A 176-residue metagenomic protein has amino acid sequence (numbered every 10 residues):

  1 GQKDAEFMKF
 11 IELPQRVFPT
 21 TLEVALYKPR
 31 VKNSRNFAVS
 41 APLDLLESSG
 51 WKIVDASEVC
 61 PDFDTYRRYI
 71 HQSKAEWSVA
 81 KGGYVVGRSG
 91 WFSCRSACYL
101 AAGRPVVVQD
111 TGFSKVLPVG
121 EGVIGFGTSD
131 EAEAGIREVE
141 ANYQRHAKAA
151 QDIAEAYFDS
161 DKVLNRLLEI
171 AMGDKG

Functional and structural regions predicted by a protein language model:
G1-D4, M8, L46-K175: Catalytic binding pocket for nucleotide-activated donors in carbohydrate/polymer assembly enzymes
K3-T20: Short hydrophobic signal-anchor/transmembrane segments that target glycosyltransferases and glycosylation machinery
M8, V39-S40: Short, surface-exposed alpha-helical segments at coil->helix boundaries
L13, S40-S49: Ligand-binding cleft/hinge of the Venus flytrap
T20-K28, W77-S78, V108: A structural signal for short, well-ordered beta-strand segments and their strand-loop junctions that often border
L22-V39, I53-A56: Glycosyltransferase donor-sugar binding loop
K28-V31, S40-L43, Q109-F113: Short, polar loop motifs at secondary-structure junctions
